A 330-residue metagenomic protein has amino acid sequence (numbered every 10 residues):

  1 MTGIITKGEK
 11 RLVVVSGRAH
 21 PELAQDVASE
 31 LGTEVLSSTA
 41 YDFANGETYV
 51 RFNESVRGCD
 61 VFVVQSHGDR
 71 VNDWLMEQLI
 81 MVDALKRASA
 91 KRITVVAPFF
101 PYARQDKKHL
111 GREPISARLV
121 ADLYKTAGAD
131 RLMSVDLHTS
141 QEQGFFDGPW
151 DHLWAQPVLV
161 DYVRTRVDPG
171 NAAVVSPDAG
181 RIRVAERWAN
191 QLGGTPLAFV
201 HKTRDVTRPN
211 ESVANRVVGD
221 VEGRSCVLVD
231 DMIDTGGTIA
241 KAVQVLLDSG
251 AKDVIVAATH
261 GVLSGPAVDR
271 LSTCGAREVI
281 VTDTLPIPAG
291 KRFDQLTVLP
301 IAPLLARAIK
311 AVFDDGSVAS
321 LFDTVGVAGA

Functional and structural regions predicted by a protein language model:
M1-A330: PRPP-associated nucleotide enzymes
